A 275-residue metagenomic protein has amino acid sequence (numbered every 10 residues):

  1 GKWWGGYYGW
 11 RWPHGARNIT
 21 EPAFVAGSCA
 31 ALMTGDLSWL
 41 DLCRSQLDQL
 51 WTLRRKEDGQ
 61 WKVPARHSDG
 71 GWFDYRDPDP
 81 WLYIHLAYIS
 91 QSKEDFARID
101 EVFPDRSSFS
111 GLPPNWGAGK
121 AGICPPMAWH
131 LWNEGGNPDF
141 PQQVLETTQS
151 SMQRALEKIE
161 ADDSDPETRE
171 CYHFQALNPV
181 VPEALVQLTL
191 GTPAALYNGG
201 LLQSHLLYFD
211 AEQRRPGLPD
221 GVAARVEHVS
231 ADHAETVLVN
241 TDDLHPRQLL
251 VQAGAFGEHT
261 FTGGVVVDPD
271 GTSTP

Functional and structural regions predicted by a protein language model:
G1-E235, T241-D243: Catalytic domains of carbohydrate-active enzymes that cleave complex glycans
E57-Q60, Q252-A255, G263-V266: Short, charged/polar low-complexity linear motifs in solvent-exposed/disordered segments
L202, E258-F261: A short, compositionally biased
E227-V229, V239, Q252-G254, V267: A structural detector for beta-sheet-dominated domains
D242-G257: Surface-exposed beta-strand/loop patches in extracellular or lumenal glycoproteins
F261-P275: Intrinsically disordered, low-complexity Pro/Gly/Ser/Thr-rich segments with frequent PxxP/GP/PP motifs and embedded
